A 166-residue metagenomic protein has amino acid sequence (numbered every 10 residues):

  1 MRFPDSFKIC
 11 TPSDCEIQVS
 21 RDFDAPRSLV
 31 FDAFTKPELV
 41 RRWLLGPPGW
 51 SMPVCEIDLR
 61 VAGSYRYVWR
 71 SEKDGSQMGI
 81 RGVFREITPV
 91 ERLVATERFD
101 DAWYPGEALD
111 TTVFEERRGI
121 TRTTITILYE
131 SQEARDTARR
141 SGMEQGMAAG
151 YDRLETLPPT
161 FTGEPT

Functional and structural regions predicted by a protein language model:
M1-R2, E130-T166: A conserved amphipathic terminal alpha-helix motif
M1-W50: Hydrophobic ligand-binding cavity/cleft-lining segments
D14-S20, M52, S64, G79 (+3 more regions): Intrinsic-disorder/low-complexity, polar/charged segments enriched in Ser/Thr/Lys/Arg/Asp/Glu/Gln
E16, V94-Q145: Beta-strand/loop substructures that line and gate deep hydrophobic ligand-binding cavities in soluble
Q18-V19, E38-Q77, P165-T166: Short beta-edge strand/loop motif at the mouth of beta-sheet-based domains
R21, V54-I57, I80-E86, E97 (+1 more regions): Hydrophobic/aromatic beta-strand elements that line small-molecule binding cavities or substrate pockets in beta-rich
R27, D58-R60, R85-R92, V113-R122: A short, structured loop/turn motif at beta-sheet edges
V30, V40, Y65, F84 (+4 more regions): Hydrophobic pocket/interface hotspot
